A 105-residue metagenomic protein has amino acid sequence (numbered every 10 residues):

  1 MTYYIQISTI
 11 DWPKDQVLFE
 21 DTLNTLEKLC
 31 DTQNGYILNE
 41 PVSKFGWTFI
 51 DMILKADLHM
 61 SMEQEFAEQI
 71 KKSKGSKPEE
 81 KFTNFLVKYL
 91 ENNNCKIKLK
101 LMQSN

Functional and structural regions predicted by a protein language model:
M1-N24: Short, extreme N-terminal segment that most often corresponds to the first beta-strand
M1-Y4, F45-F49, N92-N94: A general secondary-structure signal for short beta-strands and their flanking turns/coil in non-transmembrane regions
Y4-Q6, D51-I53, K98: Beta-strand secondary-structure signal
D11-Q16, L58-M60, N105: Residues that cap or initiate secondary-structure elements
D21-T25, M60-F85, C95: Extended Gly/Ser/Thr-rich low-complexity repeat segments, especially those forming or decorating extracellular
K28-Y36, L90-K96: Short secondary-structure junctions
D31-S76: Short, intrinsically disordered low-complexity segments
K96-N105: Short acidic DE-rich linear segments
